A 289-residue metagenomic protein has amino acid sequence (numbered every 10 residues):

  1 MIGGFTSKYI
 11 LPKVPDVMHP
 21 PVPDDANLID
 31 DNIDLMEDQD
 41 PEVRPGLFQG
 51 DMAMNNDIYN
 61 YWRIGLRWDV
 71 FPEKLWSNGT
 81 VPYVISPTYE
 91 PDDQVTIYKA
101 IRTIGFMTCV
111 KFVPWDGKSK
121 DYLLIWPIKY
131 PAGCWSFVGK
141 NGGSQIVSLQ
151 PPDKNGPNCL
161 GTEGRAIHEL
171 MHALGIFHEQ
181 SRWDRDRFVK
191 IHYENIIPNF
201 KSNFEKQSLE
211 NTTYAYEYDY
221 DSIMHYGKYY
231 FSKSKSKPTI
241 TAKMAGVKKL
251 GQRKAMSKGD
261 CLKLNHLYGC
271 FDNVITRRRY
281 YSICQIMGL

Functional and structural regions predicted by a protein language model:
M1-L289: Zinc-dependent metalloendopeptidases
